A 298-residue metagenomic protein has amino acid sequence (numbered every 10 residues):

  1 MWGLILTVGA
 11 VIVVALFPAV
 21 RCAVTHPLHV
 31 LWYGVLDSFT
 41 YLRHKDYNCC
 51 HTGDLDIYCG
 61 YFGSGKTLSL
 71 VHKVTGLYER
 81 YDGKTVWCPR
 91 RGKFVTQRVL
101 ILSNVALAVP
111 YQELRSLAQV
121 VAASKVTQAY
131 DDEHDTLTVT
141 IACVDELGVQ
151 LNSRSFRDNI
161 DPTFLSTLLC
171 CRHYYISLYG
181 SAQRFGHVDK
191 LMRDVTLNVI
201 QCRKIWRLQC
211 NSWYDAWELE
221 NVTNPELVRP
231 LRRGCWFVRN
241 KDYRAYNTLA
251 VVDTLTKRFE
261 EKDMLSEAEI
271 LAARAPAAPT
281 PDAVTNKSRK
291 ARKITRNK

Functional and structural regions predicted by a protein language model:
M1-V8: Feature marks short, highly hydrophobic, charge-poor N-terminal signal-anchor/signal peptide-like helices that anchor
V13-N48: N-terminal pre-Walker A segment at the start of P-loop NTPase domains
K45-G53, R80-Y81, T85-V86, R90-F94: Phosphate-binding P-loop
H51-G83: Glycine-rich P-loop/Walker A and Walker A-like loops and their local beta1-loop-alpha1 context in P-loop NTPases
R98-V99, T138-I141, Y174-G180: Loop/turn-to-beta-strand initiation segments
A106-C170: Conserved nucleotide-sensing/catalytic segment adjacent to the nucleotide-binding pocket in NTP-handling enzymes
G148-P230: Replace "adjacent to P-loop NTPase cores in ATP/GTP-dependent enzymes" with "adjacent to NTP-binding cores
S212-K298: Conserved P-loop NTPase motor module
